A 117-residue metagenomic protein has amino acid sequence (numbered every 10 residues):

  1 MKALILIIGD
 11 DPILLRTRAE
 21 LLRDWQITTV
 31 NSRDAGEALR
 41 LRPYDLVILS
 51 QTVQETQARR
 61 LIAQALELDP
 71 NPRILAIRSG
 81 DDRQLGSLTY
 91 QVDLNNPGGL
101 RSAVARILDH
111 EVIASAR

Functional and structural regions predicted by a protein language model:
A3-I5: Conserved hydrophobic helix-helix packing surfaces used for dimerization/oligomerization
G9-V30: Two-component/phosphorelay signaling modules centered on CheY-like receiver
D11-L14, P43-T52, R83-D93: Conserved N-terminal glycine/acidic-rich loop preference
R18-L22, A38-L41, G80-T89: Short loop/helix-cap segments at secondary-structure boundaries that form the rim of catalytic
T29-L46: Acidic, metal-coordinating helix/loop segments flanking the phosphotransfer/catalytic sites of two-component signaling
N31, L75-R117: Output/docking surface of receiver
P43, E67-L75: His-Asp phosphorelay/catalytic-motif detector in bacterial-type signaling
L49-D69, S79: Conserved phosphotransfer microenvironments
